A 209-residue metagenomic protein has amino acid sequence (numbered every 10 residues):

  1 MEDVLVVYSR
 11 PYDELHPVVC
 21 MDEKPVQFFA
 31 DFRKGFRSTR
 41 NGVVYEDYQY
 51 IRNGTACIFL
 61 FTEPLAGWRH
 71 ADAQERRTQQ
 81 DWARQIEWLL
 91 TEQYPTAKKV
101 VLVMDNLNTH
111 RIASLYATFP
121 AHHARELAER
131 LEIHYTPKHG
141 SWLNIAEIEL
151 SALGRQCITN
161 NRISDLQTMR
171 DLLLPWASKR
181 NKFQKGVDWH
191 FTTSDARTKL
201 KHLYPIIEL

Functional and structural regions predicted by a protein language model:
M1-E87, L200: Extended, low-complexity cationic-aromatic segments
V19-M21, V101-M104, H134-T136, H190-F191: Short beta-strand segments
M21-D22, F61, D105, N144 (+1 more regions): Short, conserved catalytic/metal-binding motifs centered on acidic residues
K24-Q27, P64-G67, L107-T109, H139-G140 (+1 more regions): Short, solvent-exposed loop/turn segments at secondary-structure junctions
F32, T168-L209: C-terminal domain-tail junction helix/linker
Y45-Y50, H123-I145, N161-I163: RNase H-like polynucleotidyl transferase catalytic core
A97-H110: Acidic/histidine-rich, metal-coordinating catalytic segments
A146-D165, K179-F183: Active-site proximal helix-loop segment of RNase H-like, two-metal nucleases, encompassing DDE(D)
